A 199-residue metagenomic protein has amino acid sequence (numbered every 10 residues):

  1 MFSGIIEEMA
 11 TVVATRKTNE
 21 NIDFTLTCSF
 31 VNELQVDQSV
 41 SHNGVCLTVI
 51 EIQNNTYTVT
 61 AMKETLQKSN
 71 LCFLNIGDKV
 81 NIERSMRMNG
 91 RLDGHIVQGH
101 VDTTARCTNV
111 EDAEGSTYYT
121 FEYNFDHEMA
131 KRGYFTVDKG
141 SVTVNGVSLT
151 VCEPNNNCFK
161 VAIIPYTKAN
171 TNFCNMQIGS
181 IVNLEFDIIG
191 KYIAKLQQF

Functional and structural regions predicted by a protein language model:
M1-F199: Conserved loop->alpha-helix
